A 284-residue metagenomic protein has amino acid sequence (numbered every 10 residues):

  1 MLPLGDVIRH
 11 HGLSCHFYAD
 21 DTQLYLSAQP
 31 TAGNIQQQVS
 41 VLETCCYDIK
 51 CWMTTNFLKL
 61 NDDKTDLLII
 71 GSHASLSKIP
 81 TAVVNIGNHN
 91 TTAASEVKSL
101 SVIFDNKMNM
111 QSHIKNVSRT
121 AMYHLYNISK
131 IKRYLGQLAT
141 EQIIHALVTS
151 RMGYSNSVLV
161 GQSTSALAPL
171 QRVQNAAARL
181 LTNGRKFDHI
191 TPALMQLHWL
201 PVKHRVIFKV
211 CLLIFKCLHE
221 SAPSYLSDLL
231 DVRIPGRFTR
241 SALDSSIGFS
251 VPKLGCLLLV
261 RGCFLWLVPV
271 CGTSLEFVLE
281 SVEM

Functional and structural regions predicted by a protein language model:
M1-M284: Hydrophobic/basic alpha-helical segments
